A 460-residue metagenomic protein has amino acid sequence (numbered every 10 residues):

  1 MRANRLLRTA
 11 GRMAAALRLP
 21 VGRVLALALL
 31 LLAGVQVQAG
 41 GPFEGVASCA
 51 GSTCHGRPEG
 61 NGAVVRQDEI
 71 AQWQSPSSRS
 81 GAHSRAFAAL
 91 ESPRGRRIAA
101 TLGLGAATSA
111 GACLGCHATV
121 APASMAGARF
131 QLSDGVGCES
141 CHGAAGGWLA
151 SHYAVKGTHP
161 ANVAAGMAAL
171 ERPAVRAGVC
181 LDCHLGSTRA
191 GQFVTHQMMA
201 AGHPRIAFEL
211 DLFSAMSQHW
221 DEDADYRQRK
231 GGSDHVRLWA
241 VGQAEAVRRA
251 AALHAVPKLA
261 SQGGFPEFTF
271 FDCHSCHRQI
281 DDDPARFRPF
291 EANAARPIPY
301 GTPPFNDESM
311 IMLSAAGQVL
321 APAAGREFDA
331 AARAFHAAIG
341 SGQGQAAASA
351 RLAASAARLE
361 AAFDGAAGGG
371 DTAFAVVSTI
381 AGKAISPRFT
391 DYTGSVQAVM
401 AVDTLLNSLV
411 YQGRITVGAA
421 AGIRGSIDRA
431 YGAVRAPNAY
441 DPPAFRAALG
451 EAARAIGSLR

Functional and structural regions predicted by a protein language model:
M1-L19: N-terminal secretory signal peptides that target proteins for export/translocation
G22-A33: Bacterial N-terminal signal peptides
V37-A39: Boundary at the C-terminal end of the N-terminal hydrophobic targeting segment
P42-A50, S109, D134, R176-A177 (+1 more regions): Short metal-coordination and nucleic-acid-contact micro-motifs, chiefly zinc-binding Cys/His arrays
A50-H55, L114, E139, L181 (+1 more regions): Cys/His/Pro-rich metal-binding microdomains
P58-A100, A128-V136, A145-R388, Y392-S395: Primarily the internal scaffold of c-type cytochrome electron-transfer domains, especially repeated/multiheme c-type
A100-E139: Post-signal peptide N-terminal segment of secreted/secretory-pathway proteins
S386-T393, Q397-R460: A cross-kingdom marker for long, charged
